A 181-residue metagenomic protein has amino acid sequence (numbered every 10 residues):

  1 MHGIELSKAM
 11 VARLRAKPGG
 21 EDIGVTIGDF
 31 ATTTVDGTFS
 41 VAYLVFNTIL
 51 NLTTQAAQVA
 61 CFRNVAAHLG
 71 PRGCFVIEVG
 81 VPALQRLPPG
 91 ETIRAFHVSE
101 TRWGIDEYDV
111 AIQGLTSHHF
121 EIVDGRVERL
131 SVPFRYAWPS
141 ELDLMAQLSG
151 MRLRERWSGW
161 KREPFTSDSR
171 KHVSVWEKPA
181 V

Functional and structural regions predicted by a protein language model:
M1, F75-V76: A short hydrophobic/small-residue beta-strand
M1-T33: Class I SAM-dependent methyltransferase SAM/SAH-binding core
I27-G28, V79, W157-S158: Short loop/edge segments at beta-strand edges and connector loops that shape dinucleotide/nucleotide cofactor-binding
A31-V41: A short acidic, Gly/Pro-enriched loop at the edge of an enzyme's catalytic core that lines a small-molecule cofactor
S40-A57: A short SAM/SAH-binding and catalytic strip from SAM-dependent methyltransferases
A57-C74: A short glycine-rich, Lys/Arg-flanked "PGG" loop and its adjoining helix->strand segment in the class I
V76-M145: SAM-dependent methyltransferase
A137-V181: C-terminal lobe and adjacent flexible extensions of AdoMet/dcAdoMet transferase-like proteins
